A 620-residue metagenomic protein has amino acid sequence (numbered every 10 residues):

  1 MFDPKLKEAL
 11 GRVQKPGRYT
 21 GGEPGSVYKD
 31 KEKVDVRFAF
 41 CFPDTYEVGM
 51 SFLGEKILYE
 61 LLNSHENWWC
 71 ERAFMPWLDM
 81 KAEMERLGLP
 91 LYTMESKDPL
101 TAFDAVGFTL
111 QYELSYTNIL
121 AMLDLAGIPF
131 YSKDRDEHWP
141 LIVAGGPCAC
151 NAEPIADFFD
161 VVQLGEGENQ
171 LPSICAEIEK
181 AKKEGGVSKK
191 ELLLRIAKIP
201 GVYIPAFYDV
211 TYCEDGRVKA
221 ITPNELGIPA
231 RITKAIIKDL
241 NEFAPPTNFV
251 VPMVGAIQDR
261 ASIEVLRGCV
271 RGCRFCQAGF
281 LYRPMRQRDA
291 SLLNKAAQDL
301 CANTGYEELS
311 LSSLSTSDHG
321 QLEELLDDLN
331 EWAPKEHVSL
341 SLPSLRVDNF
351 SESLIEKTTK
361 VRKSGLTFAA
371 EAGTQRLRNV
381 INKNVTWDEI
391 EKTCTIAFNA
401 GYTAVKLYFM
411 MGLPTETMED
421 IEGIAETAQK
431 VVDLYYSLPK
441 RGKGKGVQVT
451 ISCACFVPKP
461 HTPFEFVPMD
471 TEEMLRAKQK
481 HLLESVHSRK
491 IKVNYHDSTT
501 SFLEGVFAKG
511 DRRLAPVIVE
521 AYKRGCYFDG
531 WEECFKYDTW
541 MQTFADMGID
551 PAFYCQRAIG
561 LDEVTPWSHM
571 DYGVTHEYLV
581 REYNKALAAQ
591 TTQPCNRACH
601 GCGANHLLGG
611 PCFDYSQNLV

Functional and structural regions predicted by a protein language model:
M1-V27, F38-F40, H487-V620: Radical SAM enzyme core and accessory elements
K7-A39, Y46-E47, P205, T211 (+4 more regions): N-terminal [4Fe-4S]-dependent radical SAM core
F38-D44, L62, V250-Q277, C301 (+2 more regions): N-terminal pre-triad scaffold of radical SAM enzymes
F40-C41, T45, L114, D299-K406 (+3 more regions): Conserved SAM/AdoMet-binding glycine-rich loop
F52, G255-S291, G601-L619: Canonical Radical SAM [4Fe-4S] cluster-binding loop centered on the CxxxCxxC motif and its immediate flanking residues
N67-D79: A short beta-strand-loop structural module common to alpha/beta enzyme folds
P76-P223, P463-D511, V519-E533: Glycine-rich beta-alpha loop elements in corrinoid/cobalamin-binding modules across cobalamin-dependent enzymes
L78-D79, P154, D209-C213, G320 (+8 more regions): Flexible glycine/acidic-rich beta-alpha junction loops that bind and position SAM and/or redox cofactors in anaerobic
